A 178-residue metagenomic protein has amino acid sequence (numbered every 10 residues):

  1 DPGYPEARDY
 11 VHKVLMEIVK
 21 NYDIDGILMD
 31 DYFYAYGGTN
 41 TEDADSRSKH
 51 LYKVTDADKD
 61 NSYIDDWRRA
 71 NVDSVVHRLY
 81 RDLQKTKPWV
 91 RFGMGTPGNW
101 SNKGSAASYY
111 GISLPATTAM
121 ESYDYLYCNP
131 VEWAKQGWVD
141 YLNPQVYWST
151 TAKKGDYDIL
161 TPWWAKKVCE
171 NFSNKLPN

Functional and structural regions predicted by a protein language model:
D1-E17, N21, D124-C128: Active-site-adjacent "subsite" loops/lids of carbohydrate-active enzymes
Y4, N21-D65, R69: Active-site-proximal loop/short-helix segments that contain or immediately flank catalytic acid/base residue(s)
V11, I18, I27-D30, L83 (+2 more regions): Conserved, mostly hydrophobic/aromatic
M16, Y32, G37, V146-Y147: Flexible loop residues that form catalytic and substrate-binding hotspots at small-molecule/glycan-binding clefts
R47-S113, T117-N178: Glycoside hydrolase catalytic-domain groove-lining segments
